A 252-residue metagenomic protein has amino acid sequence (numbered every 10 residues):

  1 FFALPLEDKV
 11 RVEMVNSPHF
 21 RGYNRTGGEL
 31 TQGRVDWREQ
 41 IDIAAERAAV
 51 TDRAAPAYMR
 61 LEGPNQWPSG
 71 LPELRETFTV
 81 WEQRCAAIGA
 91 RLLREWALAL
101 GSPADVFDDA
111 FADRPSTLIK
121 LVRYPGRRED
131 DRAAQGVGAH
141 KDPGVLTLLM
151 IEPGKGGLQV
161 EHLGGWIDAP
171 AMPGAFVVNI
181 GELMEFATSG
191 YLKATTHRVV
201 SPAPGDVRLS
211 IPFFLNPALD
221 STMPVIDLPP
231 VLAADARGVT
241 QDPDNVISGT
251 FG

Functional and structural regions predicted by a protein language model:
F1-Q32, W37, V80, R84-G252: C-terminal flanking tails of non-heme Fe-dependent oxygenases
W37-R94, A99: Non-heme Fe(II)/2-oxoglutarate
